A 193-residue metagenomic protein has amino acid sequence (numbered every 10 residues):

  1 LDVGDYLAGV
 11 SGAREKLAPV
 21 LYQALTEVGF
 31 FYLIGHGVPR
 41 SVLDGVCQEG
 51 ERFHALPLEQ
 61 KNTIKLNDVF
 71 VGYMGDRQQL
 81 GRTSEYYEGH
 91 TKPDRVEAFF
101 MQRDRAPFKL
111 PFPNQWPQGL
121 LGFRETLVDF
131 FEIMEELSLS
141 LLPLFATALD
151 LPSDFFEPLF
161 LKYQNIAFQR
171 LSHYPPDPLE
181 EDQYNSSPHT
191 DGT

Functional and structural regions predicted by a protein language model:
L1-T193: Peripheral, non-catalytic segments flanking oxidoreductase cores
